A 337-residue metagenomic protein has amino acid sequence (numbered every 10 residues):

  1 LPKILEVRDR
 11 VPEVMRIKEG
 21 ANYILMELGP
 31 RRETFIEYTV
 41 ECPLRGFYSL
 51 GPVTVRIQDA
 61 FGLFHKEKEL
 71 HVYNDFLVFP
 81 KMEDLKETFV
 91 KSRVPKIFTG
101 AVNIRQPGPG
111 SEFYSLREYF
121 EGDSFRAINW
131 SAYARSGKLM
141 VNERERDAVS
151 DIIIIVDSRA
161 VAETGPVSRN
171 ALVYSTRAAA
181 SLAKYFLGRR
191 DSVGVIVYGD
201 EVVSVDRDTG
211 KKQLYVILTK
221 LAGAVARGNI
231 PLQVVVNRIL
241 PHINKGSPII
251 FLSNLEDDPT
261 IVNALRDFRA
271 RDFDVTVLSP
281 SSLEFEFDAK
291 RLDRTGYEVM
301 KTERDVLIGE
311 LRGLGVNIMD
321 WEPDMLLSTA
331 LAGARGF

Functional and structural regions predicted by a protein language model:
L1-D208, P248-F251, D258-P259, A264-D267: An amphipathic, basic-hydrophobic helix/alpha-beta surface used to engage anionic, phosphate-rich ligands or surfaces
F89, I243-I249, L255-F337: Von Willebrand factor type A / integrin I
S131, V225-N229, S253: Short, flexible loop segments at the rims of nucleotide/cofactor-binding pockets, characterized by
G137, R159, V202, G228 (+2 more regions): Residue-level detector of flexible, active-site-proximal loop/helix-junction positions within diverse enzyme catalytic
V173, A226-Q233, E298-T302: Conserved phosphate-coordination/catalytic loops
T209-S247: Von Willebrand factor
